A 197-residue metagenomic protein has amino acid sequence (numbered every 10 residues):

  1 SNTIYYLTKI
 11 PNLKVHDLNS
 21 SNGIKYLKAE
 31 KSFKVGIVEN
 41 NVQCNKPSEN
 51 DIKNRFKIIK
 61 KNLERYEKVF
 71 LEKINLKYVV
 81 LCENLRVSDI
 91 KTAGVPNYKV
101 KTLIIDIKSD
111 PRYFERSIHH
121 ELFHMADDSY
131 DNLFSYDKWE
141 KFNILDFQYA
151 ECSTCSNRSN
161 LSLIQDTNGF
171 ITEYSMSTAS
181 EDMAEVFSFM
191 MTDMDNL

Functional and structural regions predicted by a protein language model:
S1-D51, L81-L85, E151-I164, S180: Non-catalytic architectural context of zinc metalloproteases
Y5-K14, V69, F134-K138, T167: Short charge-dense sequence patches
N12, E64, K68-L71, I144-F147: Generic surface-pattern signal
I37-K99: Auxiliary, metal-adjacent structural segments of Zn-dependent hydrolase domains
I74-L197: Active-site-flanking segments in enzyme catalytic domains
